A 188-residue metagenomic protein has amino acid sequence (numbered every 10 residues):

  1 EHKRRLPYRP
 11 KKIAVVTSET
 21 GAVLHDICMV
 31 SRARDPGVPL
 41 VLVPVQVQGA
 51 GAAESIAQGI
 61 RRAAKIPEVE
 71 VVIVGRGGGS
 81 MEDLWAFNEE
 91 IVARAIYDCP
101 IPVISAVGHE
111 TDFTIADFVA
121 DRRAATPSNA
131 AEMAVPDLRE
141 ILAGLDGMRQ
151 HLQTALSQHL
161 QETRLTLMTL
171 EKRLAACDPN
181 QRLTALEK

Functional and structural regions predicted by a protein language model:
E1-D83, N88-D98: Phosphate-binding glycine-rich loops and their immediate beta-loop-alpha structural context
R9, S31, A63, G75 (+8 more regions): Functionally constrained cores in energy, signaling, and assembly domains
R32, I104, K172-A175: Amphipathic alpha-helical interaction elements
P39-V41, E90-E110, T114-I115, P127-E132: Short, acidic/small-residue loops that bind anionic groups at enzyme active sites
V47-G49, V103, E110-T111, R122: Residue-level detector of flexible, active-site-proximal loop/helix-junction positions within diverse enzyme catalytic
H109-K188: Charged, elongated alpha-helical interaction scaffolds
